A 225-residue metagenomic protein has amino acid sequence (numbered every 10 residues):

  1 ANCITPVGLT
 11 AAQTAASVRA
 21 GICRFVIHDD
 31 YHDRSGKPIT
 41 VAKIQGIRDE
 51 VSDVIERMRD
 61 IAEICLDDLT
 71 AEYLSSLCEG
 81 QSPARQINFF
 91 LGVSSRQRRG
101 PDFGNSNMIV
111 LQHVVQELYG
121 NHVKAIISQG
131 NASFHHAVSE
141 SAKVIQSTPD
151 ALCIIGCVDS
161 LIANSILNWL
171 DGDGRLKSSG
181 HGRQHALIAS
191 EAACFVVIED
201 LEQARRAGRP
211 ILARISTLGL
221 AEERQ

Functional and structural regions predicted by a protein language model:
A1-G130, H135-H136, K143-P149, V158-D159 (+1 more regions): Conserved "HGTGT" condensation-loop signature of ketosynthase/thiolase-family condensing enzymes that catalyze
